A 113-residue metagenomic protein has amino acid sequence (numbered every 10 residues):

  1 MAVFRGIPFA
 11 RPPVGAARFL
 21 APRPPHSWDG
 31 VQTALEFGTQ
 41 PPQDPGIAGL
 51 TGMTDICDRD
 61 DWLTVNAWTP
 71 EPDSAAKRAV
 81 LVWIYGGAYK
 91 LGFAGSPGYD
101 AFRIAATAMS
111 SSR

Functional and structural regions predicted by a protein language model:
M1-R113: Non-catalytic accessory segments of hydrolases
